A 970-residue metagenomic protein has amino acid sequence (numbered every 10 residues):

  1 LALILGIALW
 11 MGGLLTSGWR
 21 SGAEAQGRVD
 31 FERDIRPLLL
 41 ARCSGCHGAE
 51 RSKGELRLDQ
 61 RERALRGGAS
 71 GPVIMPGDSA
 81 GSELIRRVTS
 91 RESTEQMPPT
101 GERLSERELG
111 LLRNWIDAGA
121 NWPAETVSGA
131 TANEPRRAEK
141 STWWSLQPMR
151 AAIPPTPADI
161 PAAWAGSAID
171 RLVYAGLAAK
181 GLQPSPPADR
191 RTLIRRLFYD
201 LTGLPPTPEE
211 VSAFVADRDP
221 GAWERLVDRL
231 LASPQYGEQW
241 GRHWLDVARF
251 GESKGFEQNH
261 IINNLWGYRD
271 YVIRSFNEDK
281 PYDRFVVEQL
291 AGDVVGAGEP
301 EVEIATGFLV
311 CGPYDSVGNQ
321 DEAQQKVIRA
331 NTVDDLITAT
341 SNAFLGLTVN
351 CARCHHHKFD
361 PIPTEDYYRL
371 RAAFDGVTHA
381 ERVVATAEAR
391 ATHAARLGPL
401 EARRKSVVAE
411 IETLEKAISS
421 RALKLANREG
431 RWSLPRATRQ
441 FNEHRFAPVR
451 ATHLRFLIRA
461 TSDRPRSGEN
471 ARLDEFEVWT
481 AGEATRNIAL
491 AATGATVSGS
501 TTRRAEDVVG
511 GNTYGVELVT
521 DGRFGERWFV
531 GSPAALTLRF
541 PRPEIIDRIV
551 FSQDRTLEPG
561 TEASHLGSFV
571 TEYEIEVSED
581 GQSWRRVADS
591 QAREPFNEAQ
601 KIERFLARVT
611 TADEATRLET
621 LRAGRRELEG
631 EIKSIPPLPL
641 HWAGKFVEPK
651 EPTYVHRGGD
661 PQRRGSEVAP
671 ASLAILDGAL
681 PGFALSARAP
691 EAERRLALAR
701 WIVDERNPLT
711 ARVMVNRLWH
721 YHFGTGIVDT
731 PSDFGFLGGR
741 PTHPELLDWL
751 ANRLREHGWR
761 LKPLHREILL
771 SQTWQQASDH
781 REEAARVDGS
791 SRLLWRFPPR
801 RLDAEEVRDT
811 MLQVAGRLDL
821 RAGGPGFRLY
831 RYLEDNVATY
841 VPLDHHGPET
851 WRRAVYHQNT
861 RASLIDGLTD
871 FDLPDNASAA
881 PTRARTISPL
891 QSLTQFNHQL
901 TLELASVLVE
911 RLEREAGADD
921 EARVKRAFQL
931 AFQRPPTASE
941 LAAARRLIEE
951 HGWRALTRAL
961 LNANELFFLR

Functional and structural regions predicted by a protein language model:
A2-S17: Bacterial N-terminal signal peptides
S17-R113, N121-A175, R195-R196, P206-V211 (+6 more regions): Solvent-exposed helix-loop boundary motif
A25, M97, W144, F256 (+6 more regions): Active-site histidine-acidic residue metal-binding/catalytic motifs, centered on HxH/HExxH-like signatures
G48-R51, E55-L58, P98-T100, L109 (+21 more regions): Short, solvent-exposed loop/turn and secondary-structure capping segments
P161-R196, D200-Q235, F250-A297, P361 (+6 more regions): Primarily short, surface-exposed interaction patches in extracytoplasmic proteins
A222-T364, L370-D375, W759: Extended surface/linker regions that mediate inter-domain or inter-protein docking in multi-component redox
R428-E627, A692-A697: Aromatic, loop-rich ligand-recognition surfaces of beta-strand-rich domains
L956: Globin-like tetrapyrrole-binding proteins
